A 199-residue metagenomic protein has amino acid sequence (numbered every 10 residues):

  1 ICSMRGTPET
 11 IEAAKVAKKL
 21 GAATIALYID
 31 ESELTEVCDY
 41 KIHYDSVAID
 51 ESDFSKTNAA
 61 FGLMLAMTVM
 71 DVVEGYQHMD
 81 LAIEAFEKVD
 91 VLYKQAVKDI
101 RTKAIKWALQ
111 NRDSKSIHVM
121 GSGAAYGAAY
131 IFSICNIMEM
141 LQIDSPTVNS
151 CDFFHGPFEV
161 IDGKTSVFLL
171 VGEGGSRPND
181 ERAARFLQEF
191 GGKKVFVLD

Functional and structural regions predicted by a protein language model:
I1-C2, S116-G123, S166-L170: Short glycine-rich or small-residue beta-strand-to-loop segments that form or flank ligand, phosphate, metal/Fe-S
I1-G75, M79, L170-L198: Glycine-rich phosphate-binding loops that contact phosphosugars or nucleotide phosphates
I11-E12, I29, A104-W107, F153-P157: A generic local structural motif
G21, C38, S114-K115, K164-T165: Short, well-ordered alpha-helix to beta-strand connector turns
A48-D50, M67-V148: Active-site phosphate/pyrophosphate-binding segments
G127-V195: Internal helical hairpin/lid segments
